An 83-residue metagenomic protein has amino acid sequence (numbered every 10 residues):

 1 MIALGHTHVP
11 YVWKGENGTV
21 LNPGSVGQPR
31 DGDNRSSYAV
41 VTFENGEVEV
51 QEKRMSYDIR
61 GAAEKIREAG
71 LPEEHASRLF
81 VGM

Functional and structural regions predicted by a protein language model:
M1, W13-M83: Acidic, His/Gly-rich catalytic cores of divalent-metal-dependent hydrolytic chemistry
I2-P10: Histidine-centered catalytic micro-motifs
